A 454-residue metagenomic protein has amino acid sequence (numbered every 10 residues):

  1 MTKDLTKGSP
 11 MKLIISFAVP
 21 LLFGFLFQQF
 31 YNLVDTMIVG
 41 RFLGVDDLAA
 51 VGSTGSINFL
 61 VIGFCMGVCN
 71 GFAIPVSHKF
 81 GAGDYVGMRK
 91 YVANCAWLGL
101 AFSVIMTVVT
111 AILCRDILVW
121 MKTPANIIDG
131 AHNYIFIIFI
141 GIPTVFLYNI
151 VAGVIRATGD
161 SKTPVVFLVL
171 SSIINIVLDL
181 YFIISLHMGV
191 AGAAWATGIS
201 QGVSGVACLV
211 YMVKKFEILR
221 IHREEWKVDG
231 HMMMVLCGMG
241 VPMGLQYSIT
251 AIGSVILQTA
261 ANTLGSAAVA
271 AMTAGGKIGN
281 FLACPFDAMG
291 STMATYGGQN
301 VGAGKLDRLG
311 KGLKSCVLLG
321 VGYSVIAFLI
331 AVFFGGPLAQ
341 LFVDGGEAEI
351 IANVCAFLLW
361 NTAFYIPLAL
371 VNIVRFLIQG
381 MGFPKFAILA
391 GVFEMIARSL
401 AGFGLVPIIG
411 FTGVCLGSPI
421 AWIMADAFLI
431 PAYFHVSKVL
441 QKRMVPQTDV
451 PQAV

Functional and structural regions predicted by a protein language model:
M1-A18, V76-G141, S185-V241, G297-F364 (+1 more regions): Short alpha-helical transmembrane segments in multi-pass integral membrane proteins
L5-F42, S56-G71, P75, L100-T107 (+4 more regions): N-terminal transmembrane alpha-helices
S16-D35, I137, Y148, S171 (+4 more regions): Transmembrane helical elements of multi-pass membrane transporters/channels
V19, F23, T54-I57, W97 (+14 more regions): Hydrophobic residues within alpha-helical transmembrane segments of multi-pass solute transporters/permease subunits
L26, F30-A49, L118-A125, Y181-M188 (+6 more regions): Helix-terminus/linker motif at the lipid-water interface of multi-pass membrane proteins
V39-F59, A125-G130, V190-A191, H231-M239 (+5 more regions): Interfacial/gating helices of multi-pass transporter permease domains
L48-V108, V145-P164, A271-G335, L368-G382 (+1 more regions): Small-residue-rich hydrophobic transmembrane alpha-helices
C69, I137-R156, P164-S172, A193-C208 (+4 more regions): Short runs within selected transmembrane alpha-helices of multi-pass transporters and secretion channels
